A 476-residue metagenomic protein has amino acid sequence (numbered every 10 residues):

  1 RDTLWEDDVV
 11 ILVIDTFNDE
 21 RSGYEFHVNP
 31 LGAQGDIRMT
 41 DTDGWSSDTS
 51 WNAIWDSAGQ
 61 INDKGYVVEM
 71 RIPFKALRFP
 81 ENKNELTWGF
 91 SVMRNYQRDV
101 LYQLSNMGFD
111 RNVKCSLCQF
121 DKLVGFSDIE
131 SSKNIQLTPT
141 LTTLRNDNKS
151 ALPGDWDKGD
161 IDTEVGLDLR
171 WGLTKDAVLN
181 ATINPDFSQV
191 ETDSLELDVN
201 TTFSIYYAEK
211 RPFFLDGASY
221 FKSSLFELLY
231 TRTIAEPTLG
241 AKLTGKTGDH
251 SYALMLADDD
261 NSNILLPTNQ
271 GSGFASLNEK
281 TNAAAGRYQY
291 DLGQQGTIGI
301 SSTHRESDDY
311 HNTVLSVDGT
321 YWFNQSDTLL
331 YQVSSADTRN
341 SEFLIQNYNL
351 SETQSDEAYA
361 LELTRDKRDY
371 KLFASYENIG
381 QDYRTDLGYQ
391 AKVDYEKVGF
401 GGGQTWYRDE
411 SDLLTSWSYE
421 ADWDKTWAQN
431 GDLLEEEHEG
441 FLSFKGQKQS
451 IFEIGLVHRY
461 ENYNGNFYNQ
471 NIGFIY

Functional and structural regions predicted by a protein language model:
R1-A284, Q289, D309: Structural preference for beta-rich elements and adjacent junctions enriched in aromatics
P30, F74, R94-Y96, T143-D147 (+11 more regions): Transmembrane beta-strands of outer-membrane beta-barrel pores
M39-D41, Q103-S105, K149-G154, D193-E196 (+6 more regions): Outer-membrane beta-barrel translocator domains and adjoining extracellular loop/strand segments of Gram-negative
V68, L137, L167, A241 (+7 more regions): Membrane-embedded beta-strands of outer-membrane beta-barrel proteins, especially the hydrophobic/small aromatic
I72, W171, G245-T247, Q289-L292 (+5 more regions): Residue-level signature of outer-membrane beta-barrel architecture
I135, A177-L179, D249-L254, Q294-G299 (+4 more regions): Repeated loop/turn-to-beta-strand initiation elements of outer-membrane beta-barrel proteins
D155-I161, T201-F203, T231-A235, A275-K280 (+5 more regions): Replace "Gram-negative outer membrane beta-barrel proteins" with "bacterial and organellar outer membrane beta-barrel
E236, S335-Y476: Exposed, low-structure sequence patches enriched in small/polar residues
